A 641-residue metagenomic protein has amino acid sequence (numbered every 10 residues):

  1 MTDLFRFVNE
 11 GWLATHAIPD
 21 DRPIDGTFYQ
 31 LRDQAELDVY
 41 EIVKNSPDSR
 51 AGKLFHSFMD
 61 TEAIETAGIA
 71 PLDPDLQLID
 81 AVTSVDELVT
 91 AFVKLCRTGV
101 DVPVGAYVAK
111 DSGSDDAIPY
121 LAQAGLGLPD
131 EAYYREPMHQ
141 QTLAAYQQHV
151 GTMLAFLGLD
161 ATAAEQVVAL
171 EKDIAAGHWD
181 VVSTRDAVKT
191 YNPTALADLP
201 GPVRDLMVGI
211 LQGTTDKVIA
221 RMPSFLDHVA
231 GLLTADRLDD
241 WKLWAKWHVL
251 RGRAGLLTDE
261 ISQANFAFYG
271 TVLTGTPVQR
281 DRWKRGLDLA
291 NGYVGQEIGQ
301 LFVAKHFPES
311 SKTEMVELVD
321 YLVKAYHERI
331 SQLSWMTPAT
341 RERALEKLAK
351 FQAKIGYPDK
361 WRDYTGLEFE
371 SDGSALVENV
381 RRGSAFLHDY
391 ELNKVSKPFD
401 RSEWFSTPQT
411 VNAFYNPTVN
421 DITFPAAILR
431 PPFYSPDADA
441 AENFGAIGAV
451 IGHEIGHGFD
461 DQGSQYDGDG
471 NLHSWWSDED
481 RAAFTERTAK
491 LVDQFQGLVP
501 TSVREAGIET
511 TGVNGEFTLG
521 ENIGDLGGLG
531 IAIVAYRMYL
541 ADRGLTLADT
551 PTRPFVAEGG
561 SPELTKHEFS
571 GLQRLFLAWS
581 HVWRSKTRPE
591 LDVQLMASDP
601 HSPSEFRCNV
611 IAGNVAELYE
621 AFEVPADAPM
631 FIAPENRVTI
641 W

Functional and structural regions predicted by a protein language model:
M1-A14, Y134-L154, L519, L526-I531: Hydrophobic/aromatic-rich, well-ordered segments within soluble, folded domains that form packed cores
M1-D3, F7-T66: Active-site-surrounding "flap" and adjacent substrate/cofactor-binding loops of secreted or lumenal enzymes, prototyped
M1-F28, D130, D421, A426-I428 (+2 more regions): His/Glu-rich zincin catalytic helix
E10-A14, N45-D48, I64, D101 (+18 more regions): Intrinsically disordered or highly flexible coil/loop and linker segments, enriched in small and charged/polar residues
I18, P23-T27, L31, I42 (+12 more regions): Gly/Pro-rich cap/lid or specificity-loop segments adjacent to the active site
D20-V43, A161-G177, N443-A449, E563 (+2 more regions): Short secondary-structure subsegments characteristic of cysteine-rich extracellular domains
L31, A35-D38, E87-T98, V316-G448 (+1 more regions): Zinc-dependent metallohydrolase catalytic domains
V43-Y321: Noncatalytic, helix-rich "gating/capping" subdomain that lines the substrate-entry/channel surface of large enzyme
